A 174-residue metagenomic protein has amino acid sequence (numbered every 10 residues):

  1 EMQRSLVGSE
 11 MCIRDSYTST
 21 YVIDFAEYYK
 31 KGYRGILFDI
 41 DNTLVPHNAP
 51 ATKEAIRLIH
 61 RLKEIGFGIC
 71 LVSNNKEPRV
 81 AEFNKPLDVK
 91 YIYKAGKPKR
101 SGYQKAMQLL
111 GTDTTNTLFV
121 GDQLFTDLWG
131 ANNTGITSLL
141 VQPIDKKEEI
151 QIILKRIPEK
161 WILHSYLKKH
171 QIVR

Functional and structural regions predicted by a protein language model:
E1-G8, C12-I13: Single conserved hydrophobic/aromatic residue that forms the stacking wall/gate of nucleotide- or nucleobase-binding
V7-G8, P86-D88, T134-G135: Short, structured coil segments at secondary-structure junctions
I36-P50, A55-N84: Substrate-recognition element of Asp-dependent hydrolases with the DxDx(T/V) motif
K94-R100, Q142-K147: Short, acidic/turn-prone active-site loops that include or flank metal/cofactor- and phosphate-binding residues
R100-F125: Conserved Lys-Pro-Asp/Glu-containing loop-to-beta segment of HAD-superfamily phosphomonoesterases, centered on
T112, E149-R174: C-terminal cap/substrate-recognition subdomain and adjoining C-terminal extension of metal-dependent phosphatase-like
V120, F125-I157: Acidic, Mg2+-coordinating phosphoryl-transfer loop and its flanking beta/alpha structural elements, shared across
